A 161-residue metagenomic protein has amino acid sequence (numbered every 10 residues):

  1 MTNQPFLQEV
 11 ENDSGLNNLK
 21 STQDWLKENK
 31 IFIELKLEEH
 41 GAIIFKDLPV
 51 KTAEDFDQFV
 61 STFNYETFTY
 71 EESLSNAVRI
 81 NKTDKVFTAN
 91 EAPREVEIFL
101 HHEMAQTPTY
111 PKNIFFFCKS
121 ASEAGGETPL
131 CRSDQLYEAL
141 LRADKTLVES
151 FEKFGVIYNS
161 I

Functional and structural regions predicted by a protein language model:
M1-I161: Non-heme Fe(II) oxygenase catalytic core, chiefly the N-lobe of the double-stranded beta-helix
